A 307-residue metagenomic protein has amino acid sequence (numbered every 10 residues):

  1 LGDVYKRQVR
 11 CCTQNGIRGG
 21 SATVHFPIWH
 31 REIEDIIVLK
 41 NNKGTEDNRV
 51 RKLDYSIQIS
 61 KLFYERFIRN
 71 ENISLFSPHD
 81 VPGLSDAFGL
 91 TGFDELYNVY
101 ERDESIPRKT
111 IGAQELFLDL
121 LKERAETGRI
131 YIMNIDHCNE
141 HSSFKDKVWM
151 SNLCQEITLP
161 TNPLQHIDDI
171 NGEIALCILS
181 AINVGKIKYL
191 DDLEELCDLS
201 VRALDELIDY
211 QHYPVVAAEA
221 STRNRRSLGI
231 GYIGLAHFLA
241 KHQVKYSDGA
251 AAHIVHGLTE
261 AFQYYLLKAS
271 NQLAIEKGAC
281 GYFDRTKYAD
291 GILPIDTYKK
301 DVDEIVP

Functional and structural regions predicted by a protein language model:
L1, R31-N41, N48, A87-G89 (+2 more regions): Short acidic, glycine/serine/threonine-rich loops at helix termini
V4-Y5: Short, small-residue-biased leader/transition segments that mark boundaries at the very start of proteins
C12-V24, K43-R49, S105-K109, K186-D192 (+2 more regions): Inter-helical turn/loop segments and adjacent helix faces that build the functional surface of alpha-helical bundle
I17, C197-E219, K245-P307: Internal maturation/activation junctions in enzymes
V38, L53-L120, A125-T127: Polar, glycine-rich mid-to-C-terminal structural blocks that act as macromolecule-binding/assembly scaffolds
D47, L164-D169, A217-R225: A short glycine/serine-rich beta->alpha loop
I106-I182, K186: Catalytic nucleotidyl-transfer cores of nucleotide-processing enzymes
V201-L207, S221-Q243: Core structural elements
